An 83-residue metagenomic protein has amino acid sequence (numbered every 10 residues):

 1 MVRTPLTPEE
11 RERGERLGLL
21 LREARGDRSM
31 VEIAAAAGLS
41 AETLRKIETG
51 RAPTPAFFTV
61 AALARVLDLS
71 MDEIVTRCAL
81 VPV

Functional and structural regions predicted by a protein language model:
M1-D27, D72: A short, Lys/Arg-rich alpha-helix, primarily the initiator
V2-T4, V75-V83: Short, charged recognition helix plus adjacent turn of helix-turn-helix-like nucleic-acid-binding domains
R22, V31-E32, A61: Residues within the helices of the helix-turn-helix
G26-I47: Short alpha-helical DNA-recognition segment
D27-S29, P55-F58: Residue-level signal for the short linker/turn that defines the boundary of a DNA-recognition helix
S40-T43, A56, S70: Short coil turns linking two alpha-helices in DNA-binding domains
R51-A56, P82-V83: Short, solvent-exposed alpha-helical "recognition" segments
F58-E73: DNA major-groove recognition helix of helix-turn-helix/homeodomain DNA-binding modules
